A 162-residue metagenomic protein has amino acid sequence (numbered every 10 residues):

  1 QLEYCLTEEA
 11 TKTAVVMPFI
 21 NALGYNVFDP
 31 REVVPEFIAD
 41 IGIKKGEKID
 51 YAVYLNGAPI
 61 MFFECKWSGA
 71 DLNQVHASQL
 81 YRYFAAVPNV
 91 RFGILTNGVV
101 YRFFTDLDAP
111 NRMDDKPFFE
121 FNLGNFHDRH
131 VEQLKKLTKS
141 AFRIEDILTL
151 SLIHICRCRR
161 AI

Functional and structural regions predicted by a protein language model:
L2-P35: Acidic-basic catalytic patches of nuclease active cores, encompassing PD-(D/E)XK and other metal-cofactor nuclease
N21-F28, L55-A58, V87-N89: Short, solvent-exposed loop/edge-beta patches enriched in aromatic
D29-N56: Active-site metal-binding core of divalent-cation-utilizing nuclease and nuclease-like domains
Y51-V53, G57-W67, Y83: Conserved catalytic cores of phosphodiester-cleaving nucleases, focusing on short active-site segments
S68-N73: Short, flexible loop segments at the rims of nucleotide/cofactor-binding pockets, characterized by
Q74-S78, R82-D114: Nucleic-acid nuclease catalytic cores
V99-L148: Domain-level recognition of nuclease-like catalytic cores that cleave nucleotide substrates
I153-H154, C158-I162: Single conserved hydrophobic/aromatic residue that forms the stacking wall/gate of nucleotide- or nucleobase-binding
